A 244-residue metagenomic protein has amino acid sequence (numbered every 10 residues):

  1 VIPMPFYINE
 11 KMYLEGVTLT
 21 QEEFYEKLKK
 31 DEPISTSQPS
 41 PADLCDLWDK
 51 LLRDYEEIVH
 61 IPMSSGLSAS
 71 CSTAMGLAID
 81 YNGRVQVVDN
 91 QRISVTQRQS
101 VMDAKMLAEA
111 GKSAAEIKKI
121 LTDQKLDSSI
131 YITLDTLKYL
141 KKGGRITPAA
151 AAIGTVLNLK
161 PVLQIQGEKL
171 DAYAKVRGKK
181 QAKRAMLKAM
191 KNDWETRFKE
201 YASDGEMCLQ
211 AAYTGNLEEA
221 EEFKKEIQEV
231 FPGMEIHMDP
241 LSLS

Functional and structural regions predicted by a protein language model:
V1-P39, D43: N-terminal glycine-rich anion-binding loop in soluble enzyme alpha/beta folds
V1-Y7, K11, E57, G66-Q86 (+1 more regions): Mixed-charge interfacial surface used for oligomerization/domain docking and macromolecular partner engagement
T20-Y25, W48, R53, M75-D80: A short glycine/small-residue-enriched secondary-structure motif
K29-P33, R53, L126, E195: Generic surface-pattern signal
S35, H60, V87: Short catalytic-loop micro-motif centered on adjacent basic/acidic residues
D43-C71: N-terminal glycine-rich phosphate/adenylate-binding segment common to multiple enzyme folds
